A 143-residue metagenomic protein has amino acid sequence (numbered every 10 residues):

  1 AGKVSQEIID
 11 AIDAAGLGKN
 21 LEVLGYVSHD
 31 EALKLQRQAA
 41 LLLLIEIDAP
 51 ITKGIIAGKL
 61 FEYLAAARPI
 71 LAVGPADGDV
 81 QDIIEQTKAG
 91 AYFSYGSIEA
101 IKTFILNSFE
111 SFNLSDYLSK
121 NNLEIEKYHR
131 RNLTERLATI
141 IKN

Functional and structural regions predicted by a protein language model:
G2, Q6-L33: Nucleotide-activated donor-binding/catalytic signature segment of Leloir-type glycosyltransferases, i.e., the conserved
N20, Q36-K53: Acidic donor-binding loop of glycosyltransferase active sites
S28-A39, A65: Short acidic alpha-helix that forms the nucleotide-activated donor recognition element in Leloir-type transferases
L33, G58-A66, Q81-D82: Short alpha-helical segment that forms part of, or immediately flanks, the ligand-binding pocket in carbohydrate-active
L41-L44, E62-G74: Short hydrophobic beta-strand element within catalytic cores of glycosyltransferases and related nucleotide-activated
P75-N107: Change "using UDP/GDP/dTDP sugars" to "using nucleotide sugars
G96-A100, N113-K142: A charged, aromatic-enriched C-terminal amphipathic alpha-helix characteristic of glycosyltransferases across folds
